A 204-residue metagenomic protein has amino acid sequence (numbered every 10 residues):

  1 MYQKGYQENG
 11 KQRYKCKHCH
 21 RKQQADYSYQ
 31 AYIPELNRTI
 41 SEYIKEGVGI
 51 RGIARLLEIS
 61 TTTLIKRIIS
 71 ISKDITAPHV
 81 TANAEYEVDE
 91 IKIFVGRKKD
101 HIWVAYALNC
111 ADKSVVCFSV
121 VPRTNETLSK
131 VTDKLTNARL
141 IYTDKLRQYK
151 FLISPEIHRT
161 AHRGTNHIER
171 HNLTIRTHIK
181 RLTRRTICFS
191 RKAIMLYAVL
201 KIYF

Functional and structural regions predicted by a protein language model:
Y2-F204: Residue-level recognition of single "structural anchor" positions that define or cap local secondary structure
